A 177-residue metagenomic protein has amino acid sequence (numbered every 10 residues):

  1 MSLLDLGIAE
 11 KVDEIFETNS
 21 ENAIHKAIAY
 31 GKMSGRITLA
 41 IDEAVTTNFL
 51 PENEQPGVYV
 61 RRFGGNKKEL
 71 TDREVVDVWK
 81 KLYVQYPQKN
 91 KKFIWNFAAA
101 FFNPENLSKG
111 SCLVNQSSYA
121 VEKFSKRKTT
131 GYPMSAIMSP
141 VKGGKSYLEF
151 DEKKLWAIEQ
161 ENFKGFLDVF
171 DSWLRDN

Functional and structural regions predicted by a protein language model:
S2-N177: Anionic-ligand binding patches
